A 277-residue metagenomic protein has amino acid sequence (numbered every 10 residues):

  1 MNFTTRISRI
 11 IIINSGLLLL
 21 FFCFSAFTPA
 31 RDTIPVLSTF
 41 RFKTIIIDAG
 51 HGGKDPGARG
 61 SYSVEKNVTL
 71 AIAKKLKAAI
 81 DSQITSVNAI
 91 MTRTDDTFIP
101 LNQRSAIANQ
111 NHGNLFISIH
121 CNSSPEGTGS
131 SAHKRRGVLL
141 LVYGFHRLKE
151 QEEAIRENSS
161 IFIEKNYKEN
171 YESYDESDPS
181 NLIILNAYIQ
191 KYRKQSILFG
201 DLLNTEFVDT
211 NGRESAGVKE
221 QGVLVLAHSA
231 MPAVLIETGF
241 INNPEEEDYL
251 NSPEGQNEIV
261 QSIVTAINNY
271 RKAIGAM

Functional and structural regions predicted by a protein language model:
F3-G16: Bacterial N-terminal signal peptides that target proteins for export
S15, F22-T39: Bacterial Sec-dependent signal peptides at the C-terminal "C-region" and cleavage site
L17, F22, K165-E169: Short, linear, compositionally biased motifs with a strong N-terminal bias
R31-F42, L70-M277: Active-site-proximal helix/loop segments of hydrolytic enzymes
K43-Y62: Short glycine-rich His-centered loop
G53, V64-N67, A71-K74: Short, highly charged
